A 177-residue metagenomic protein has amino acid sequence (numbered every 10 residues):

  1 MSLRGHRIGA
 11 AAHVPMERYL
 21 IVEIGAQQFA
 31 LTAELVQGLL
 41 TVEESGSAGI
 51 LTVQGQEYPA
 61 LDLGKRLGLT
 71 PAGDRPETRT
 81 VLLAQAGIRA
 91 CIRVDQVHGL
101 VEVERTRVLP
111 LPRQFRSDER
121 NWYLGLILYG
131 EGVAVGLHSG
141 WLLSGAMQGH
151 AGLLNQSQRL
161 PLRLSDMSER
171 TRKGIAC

Functional and structural regions predicted by a protein language model:
S2-L143, G174-C177: Conserved secondary-structure micro-motifs at functional edges
R79-T80, H150-S165: Flexible glycine-rich active-site/ligand-binding loops centered on an Asp-His dyad
A146-M147: Composition-driven recognition of glycine/serine/threonine/acidic- and proline-rich low-complexity segments and repeats
R159-C177: Signal-transducing coiled-coil/dimerization helices and immediately adjacent hinge/linker segments that couple sensory
